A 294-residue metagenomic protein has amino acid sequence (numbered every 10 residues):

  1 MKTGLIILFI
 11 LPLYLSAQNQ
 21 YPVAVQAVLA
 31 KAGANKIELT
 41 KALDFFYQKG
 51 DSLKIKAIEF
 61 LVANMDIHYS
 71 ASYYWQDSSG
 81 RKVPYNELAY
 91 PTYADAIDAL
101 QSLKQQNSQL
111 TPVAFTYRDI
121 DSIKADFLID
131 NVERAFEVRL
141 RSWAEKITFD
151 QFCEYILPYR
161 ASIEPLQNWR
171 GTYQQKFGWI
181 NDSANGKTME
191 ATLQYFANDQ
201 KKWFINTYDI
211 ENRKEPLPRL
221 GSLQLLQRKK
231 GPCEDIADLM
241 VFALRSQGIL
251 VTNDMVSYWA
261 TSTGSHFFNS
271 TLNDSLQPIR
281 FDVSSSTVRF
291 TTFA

Functional and structural regions predicted by a protein language model:
M1-Y21: Bacterial Sec-dependent N-terminal signal peptides
G4-L8, E59-F60, T111, Q277: Residue-level marker of intrinsically disordered, low-complexity segments enriched for small/polar residues
Y21-G33, Y47-Q48, D182-D199, R213-L223 (+1 more regions): Hydrophobic/aromatic-rich core segments of domains that either
E38-K41, K49-R228: Secondary-structure boundary elements
